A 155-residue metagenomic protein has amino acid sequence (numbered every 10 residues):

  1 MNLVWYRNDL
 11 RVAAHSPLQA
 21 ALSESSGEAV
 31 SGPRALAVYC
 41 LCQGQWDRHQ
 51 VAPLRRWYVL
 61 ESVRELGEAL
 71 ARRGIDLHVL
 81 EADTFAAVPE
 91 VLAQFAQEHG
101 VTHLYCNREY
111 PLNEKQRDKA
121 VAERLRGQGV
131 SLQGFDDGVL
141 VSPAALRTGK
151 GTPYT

Functional and structural regions predicted by a protein language model:
M1-T155: Trp/Phe/Arg-rich N-terminal binding region typifying the photolyase-homology
